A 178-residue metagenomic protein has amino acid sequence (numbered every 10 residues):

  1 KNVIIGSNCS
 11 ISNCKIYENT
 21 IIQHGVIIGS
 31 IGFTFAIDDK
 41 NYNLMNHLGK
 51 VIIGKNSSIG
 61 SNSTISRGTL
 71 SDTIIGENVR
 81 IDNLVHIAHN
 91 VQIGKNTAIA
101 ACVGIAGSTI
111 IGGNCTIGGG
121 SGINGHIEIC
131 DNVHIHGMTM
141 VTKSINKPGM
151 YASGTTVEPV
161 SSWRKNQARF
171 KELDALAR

Functional and structural regions predicted by a protein language model:
K1-P159: Structural signal for interior beta-strand "rungs" in well-ordered beta-sheet cores of soluble enzyme domains
V157-R178: Long, leucine- and charge-enriched amphipathic alpha-helices that form heptad-repeat coiled-coil/leucine-zipper-like
